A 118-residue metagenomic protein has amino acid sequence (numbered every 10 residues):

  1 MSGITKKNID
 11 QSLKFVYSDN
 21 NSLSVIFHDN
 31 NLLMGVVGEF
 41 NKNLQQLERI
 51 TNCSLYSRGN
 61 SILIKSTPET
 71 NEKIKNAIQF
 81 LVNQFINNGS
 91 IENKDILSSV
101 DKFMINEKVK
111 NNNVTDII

Functional and structural regions predicted by a protein language model:
M1-Y17: Acidic, low-complexity intrinsically disordered tails
G3, I26, N41-K42: Terminal alpha-helical anchor/extension segments at protein ends
F15-G35: Short glycine-/aliphatic-rich beta-strand segments at the starts of folded cytosolic domains
L32-R49: Short amphipathic alpha-helix segments
N43, I50, F80-Q84: Conserved short hydrophobic interaction patches
R49-T51, R58: N-terminal assembly/transducer modules of large multi-domain enzymes, emphasizing dimerization/partner-binding
Y56-I117: Interdomain "pre-motor" coupling segment immediately N-terminal to P-loop NTPase/helicase cores
